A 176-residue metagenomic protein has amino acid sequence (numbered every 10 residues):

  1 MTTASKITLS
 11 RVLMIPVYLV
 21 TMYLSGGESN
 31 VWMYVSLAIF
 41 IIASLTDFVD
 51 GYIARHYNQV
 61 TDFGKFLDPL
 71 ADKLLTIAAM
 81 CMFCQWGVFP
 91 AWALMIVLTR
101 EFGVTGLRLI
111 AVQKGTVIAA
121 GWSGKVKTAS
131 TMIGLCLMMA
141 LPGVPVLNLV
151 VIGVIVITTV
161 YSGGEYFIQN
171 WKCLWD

Functional and structural regions predicted by a protein language model:
M1-D176: Alpha-helical transmembrane bundles and membrane-interface segments of multipass inner-membrane proteins
